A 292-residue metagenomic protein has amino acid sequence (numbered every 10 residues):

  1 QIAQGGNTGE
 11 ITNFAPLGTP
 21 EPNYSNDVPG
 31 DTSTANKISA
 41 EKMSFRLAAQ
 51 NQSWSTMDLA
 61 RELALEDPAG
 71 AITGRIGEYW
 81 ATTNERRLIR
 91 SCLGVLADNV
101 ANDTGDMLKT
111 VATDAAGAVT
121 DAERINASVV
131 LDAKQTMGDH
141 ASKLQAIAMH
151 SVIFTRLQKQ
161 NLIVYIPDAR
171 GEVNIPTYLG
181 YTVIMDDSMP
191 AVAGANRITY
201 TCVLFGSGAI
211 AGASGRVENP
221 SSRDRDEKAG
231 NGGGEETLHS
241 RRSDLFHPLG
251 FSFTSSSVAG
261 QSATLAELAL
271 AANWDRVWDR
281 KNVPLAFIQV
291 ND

Functional and structural regions predicted by a protein language model:
Q1-N7, N13-P20, D121-T155, L179 (+1 more regions): Short, low-complexity, charged/polar segments at coil/turn and helix-coil boundaries
Q1-Q50: Assembly/oligomerization interface modules of large self-assembling protein complexes
Q4, L47-A49, T56, R61 (+7 more regions): Generic structural "secondary-structure junction" signal
I11, S39-D103, D139-A148, V183 (+1 more regions): Long, contiguous amphipathic alpha-helices that act as assembly "spine/axial" helices in icosahedral shell and virion
P29-S33, A64, I72-R75, Y165-D168 (+1 more regions): Short, low-complexity, polar/charged sequence segments that are solvent-exposed and flexible
T34-S39, G70-I72, E78-A81, R170-I175 (+1 more regions): Glycine-rich loops and low-complexity Gly/Arg-rich segments that provide flexible linkers or classic glycine-based
L59-M137, E267-A269, W274-K281, F287 (+1 more regions): Alpha-helical scaffold segments that mediate packing/assembly in large oligomeric complexes
A115-S128, D132, V152, Q158-D292: Sequence/fold signature of self-assembling virion shell proteins
